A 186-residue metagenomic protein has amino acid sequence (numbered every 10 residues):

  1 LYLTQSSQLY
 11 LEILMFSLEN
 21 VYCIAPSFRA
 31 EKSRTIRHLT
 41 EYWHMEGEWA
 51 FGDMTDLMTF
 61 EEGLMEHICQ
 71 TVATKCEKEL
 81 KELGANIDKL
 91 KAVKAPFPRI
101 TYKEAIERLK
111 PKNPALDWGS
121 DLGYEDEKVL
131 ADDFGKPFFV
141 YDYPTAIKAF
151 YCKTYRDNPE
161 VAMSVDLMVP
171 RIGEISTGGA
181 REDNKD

Functional and structural regions predicted by a protein language model:
L1, G63-I172: Metal-assisted phosphate- and nucleotidyl-transfer catalytic regions
L1-A50: Class II aminoacyl-tRNA synthetase-like tRNA-binding/catalytic domains
L9, A30, D53, I106 (+1 more regions): Short loop/turn segments at secondary-structure transitions that flank enzyme active sites
L14-F16, R34-R37, T55-T59, F150-K153 (+1 more regions): Short conserved micro-motifs at the rims of enzyme active sites and ligand-binding pockets
E19, T154-P159, N184-K185: Short, solvent-exposed amphipathic alpha-helical segments in soluble enzyme and RNA/protein-processing domains
E46-L57, R171-E174: A generic structural motif
L57-E61, T101, N184: Hydrophobic (often cysteine-bearing) scaffold residues that line and stabilize catalytic clefts of nucleotide/cofactor
R171-D186: Extended C-terminal subregions enriched in glycine
